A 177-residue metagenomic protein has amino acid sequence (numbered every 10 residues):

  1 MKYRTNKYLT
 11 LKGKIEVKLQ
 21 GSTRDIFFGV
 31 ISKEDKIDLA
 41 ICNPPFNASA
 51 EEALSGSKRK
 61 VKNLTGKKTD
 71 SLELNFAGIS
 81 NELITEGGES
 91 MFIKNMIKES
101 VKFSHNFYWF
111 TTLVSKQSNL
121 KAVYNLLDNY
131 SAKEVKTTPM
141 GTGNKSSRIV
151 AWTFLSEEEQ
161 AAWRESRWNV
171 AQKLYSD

Functional and structural regions predicted by a protein language model:
M1-C42, F46-A50, S55: S-adenosyl-L-methionine
T23, N106-T112, W168-D177: Short flexible/disordered coil segments
T23-R24, F28, S80-N81, I149: Generic secondary-structure boundary/loop-capping signal
R24-F28, M96, K136-T137: Glycine-rich, charged/polar anion/phosphate-binding loops that engage phosphate groups from diverse ligands
D38-M91: Mobile active-site "lid"/loop adjacent to the S-adenosyl-L-methionine
A53, S156-D177: Flexible, glycine-/basic-rich loop-and-beta segments that form/coincide with the SAM-dependent methyltransferase
E73-V135: Conserved Class I SAM-dependent methyltransferase catalytic core
S115-E165: Class I S-adenosyl-L-methionine
